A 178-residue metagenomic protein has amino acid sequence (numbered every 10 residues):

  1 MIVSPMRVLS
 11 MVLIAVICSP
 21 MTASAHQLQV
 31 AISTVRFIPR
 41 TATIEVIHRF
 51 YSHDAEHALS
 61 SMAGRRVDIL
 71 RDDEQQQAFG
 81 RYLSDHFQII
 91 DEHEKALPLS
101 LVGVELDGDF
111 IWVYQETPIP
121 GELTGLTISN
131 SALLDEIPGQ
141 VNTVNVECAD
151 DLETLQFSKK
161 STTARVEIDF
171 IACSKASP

Functional and structural regions predicted by a protein language model:
M1-M11: Bacterial N-terminal signal peptides that target proteins for export
V3, A23-A25: Compositional signal for N-terminal targeting/processing segments
S10-P20: Bacterial N-terminal signal peptides
A25-P178: N-terminal soluble domains immediately following signal/targeting peptides that reside in extracytoplasmic
